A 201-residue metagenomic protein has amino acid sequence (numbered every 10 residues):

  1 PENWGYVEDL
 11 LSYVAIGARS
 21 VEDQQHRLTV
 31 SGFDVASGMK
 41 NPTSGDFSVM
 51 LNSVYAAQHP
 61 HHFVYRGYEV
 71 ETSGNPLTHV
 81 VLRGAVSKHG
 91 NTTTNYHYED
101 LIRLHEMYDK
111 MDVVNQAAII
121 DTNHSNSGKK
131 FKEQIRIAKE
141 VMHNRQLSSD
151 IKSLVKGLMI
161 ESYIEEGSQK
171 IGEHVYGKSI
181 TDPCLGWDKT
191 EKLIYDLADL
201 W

Functional and structural regions predicted by a protein language model:
P1-R103, H124-E140, N144-G157, S162-K170 (+1 more regions): Active-site-facing alpha/beta catalytic cores
L104-D109: Redox- and metal-dependent alpha/beta enzyme cores, enriched for Fe-S-associated oxidoreductases and cofactor-handling
A117, N123: Short acidic, glycine-rich surface-loop motifs adjacent to enzyme active sites
I120, G186: Conserved, mostly hydrophobic/aromatic
R145-S148, L158, T181, L185 (+1 more regions): Long alpha-helical, hydrophobic tracts
Q169-T181: Short helix/strand-capping connector loops at secondary-structure junctions
W187-L200: PLP-dependent enzyme catalytic core of the Aspartate aminotransferase-like
